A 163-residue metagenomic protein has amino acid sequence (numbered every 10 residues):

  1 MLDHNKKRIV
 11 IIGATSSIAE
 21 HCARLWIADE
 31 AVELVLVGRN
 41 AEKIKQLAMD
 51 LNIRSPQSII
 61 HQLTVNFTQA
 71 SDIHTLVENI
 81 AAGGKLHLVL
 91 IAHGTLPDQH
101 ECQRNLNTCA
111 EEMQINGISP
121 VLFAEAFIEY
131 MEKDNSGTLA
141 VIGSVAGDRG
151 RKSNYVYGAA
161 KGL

Functional and structural regions predicted by a protein language model:
T15-S16: Conserved glycine-rich cofactor-binding loop
A31-L47: Conserved glycine-rich Rossmann-like NAD(P)H-binding loop of the short-chain dehydrogenase/reductase
I53-S71: Rossmann-fold cofactor-recognition segment
L88, G94-A110, S153: Conserved mid-core segment of classical short-chain dehydrogenase/reductases
A124, A160: Active-site helix of classical SDR
S144: Residue(s) in the substrate-gating loop at a strand-loop-helix junction that position the organic substrate next
G150-G158: Active-site loop-to-helix junction immediately N-terminal to the catalytic Tyr of the SDR YXXXK motif in Rossmann-fold
